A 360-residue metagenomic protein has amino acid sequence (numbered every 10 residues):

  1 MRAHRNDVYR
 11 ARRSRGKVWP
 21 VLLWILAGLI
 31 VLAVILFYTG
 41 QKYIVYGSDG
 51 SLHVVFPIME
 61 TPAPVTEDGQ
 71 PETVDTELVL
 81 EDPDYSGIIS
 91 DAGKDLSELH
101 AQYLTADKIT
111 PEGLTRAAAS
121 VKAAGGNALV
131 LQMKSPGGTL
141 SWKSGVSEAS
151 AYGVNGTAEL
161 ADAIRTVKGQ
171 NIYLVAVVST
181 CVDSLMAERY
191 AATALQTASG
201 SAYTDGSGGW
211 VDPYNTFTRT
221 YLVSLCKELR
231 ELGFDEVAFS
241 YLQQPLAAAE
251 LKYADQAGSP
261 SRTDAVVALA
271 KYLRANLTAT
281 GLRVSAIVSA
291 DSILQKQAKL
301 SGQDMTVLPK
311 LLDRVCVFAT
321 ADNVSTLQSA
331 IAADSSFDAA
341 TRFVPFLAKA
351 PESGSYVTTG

Functional and structural regions predicted by a protein language model:
M1-P20: N-terminal Lys/Arg-rich, disordered targeting/topogenic segments
P20-Y38: Hydrophobic membrane-insertion alpha-helices, especially the h-region of bacterial N-terminal signal peptides
T39-I44, S48-D49, T306, L311-G360: Substrate-binding cleft of secreted/luminal carbohydrate-active enzymes
Y43-S97: N-terminal, intrinsically disordered, polar/charged segments of Gram-positive cell-envelope systems that serve as
A92-Y103, C181-K227: Active-site-adjacent "subsite" loops/lids of carbohydrate-active enzymes
E112-T139, E228-A238, L308-C316: Catalytic domains of carbohydrate-active enzymes, especially glycoside hydrolases
W142-A151, D183-T204, A247-A257: Aromatic- and acidic-residue-enriched segments that line the glycan-binding/catalytic groove of carbohydrate-active
Y173-V182, A238-F239, P260-G302, F337-K349: Aromatic-lined carbohydrate-recognition surfaces of secreted/lumenal glycan-active proteins
